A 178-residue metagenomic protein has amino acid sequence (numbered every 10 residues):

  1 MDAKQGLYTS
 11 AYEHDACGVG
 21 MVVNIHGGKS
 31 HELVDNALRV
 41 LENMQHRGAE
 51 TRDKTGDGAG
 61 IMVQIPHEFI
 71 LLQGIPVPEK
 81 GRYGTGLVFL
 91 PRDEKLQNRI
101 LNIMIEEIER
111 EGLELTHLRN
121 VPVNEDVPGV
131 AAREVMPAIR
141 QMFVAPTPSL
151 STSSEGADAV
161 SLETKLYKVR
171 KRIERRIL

Functional and structural regions predicted by a protein language model:
M1-L178: N-terminal segments that mediate ammonia production and transfer in glutamine-dependent amidotransferase systems
